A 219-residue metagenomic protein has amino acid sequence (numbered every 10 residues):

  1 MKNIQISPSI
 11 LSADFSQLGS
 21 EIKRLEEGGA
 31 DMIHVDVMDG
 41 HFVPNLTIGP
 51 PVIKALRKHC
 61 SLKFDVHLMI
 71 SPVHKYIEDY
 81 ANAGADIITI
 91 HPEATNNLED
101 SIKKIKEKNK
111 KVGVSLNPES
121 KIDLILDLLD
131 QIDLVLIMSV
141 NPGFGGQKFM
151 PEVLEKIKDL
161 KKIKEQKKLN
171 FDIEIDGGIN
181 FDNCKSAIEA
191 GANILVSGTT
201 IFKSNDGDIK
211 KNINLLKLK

Functional and structural regions predicted by a protein language model:
M1-T89, E93-N97, K104-E107, K111-V112 (+8 more regions): Conserved N-terminal beta1-alpha1 strand-loop-helix module at the mouth
G19-S20, K167-L169, I173-E174, A187: Non-catalytic terminal and connector segments of soluble metabolic enzymes
H34, E174-I175: Generic enzyme active-site microenvironment
K111-S115, E119: Internal catalytic-core helix/loop-beta-alpha segment that presents or stabilizes conserved functional determinants
V140-P142: Short glycine-rich anion-binding loops that position phosphate/pyrophosphate groups of nucleotides and phosphorylated
G178-A190: Acidic, divalent-metal-coordinating active-site segment for phosphoryl/phosphodiester hydrolysis, typified by short
A192-S197, I201-K203: Acidic, Mg2+-coordinating phosphoryl-transfer loop and its flanking beta/alpha structural elements, shared across
